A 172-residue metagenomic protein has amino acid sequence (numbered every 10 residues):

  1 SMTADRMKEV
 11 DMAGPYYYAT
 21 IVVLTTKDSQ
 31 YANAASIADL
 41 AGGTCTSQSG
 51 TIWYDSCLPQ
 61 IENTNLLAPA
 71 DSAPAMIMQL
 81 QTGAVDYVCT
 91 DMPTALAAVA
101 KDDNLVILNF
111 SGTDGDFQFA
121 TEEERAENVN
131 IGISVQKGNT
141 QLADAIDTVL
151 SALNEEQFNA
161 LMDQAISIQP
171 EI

Functional and structural regions predicted by a protein language model:
S1, G43-T44, Q81-T94, D102-L105: Alpha-to-beta junction loops
S1-D11, I77, A95-K101: Pocket-flanking alpha-helical
S1-D39, G112-A126: Acidic, polar ligand-binding/catalytic clefts
M12, L66-P69, I107: Conserved beta-strand scaffold positions in the cores of enzyme catalytic domains, especially in NTP/NDP-utilizing
Y18-I77, M92-L96, T140, D144-A145: Bilobed "Venus flytrap"/periplasmic-binding protein-like clamshell domains and structurally analogous long
K27, S49, I61, A84 (+4 more regions): Sec/Tat-exported extracytoplasmic proteins
G43-T44, T51, T121-E171: Extended ligand-binding regions for polar small-molecule ligands
N104-N109, Q141-D144: Substrate-binding/catalytic groove segments of enzymes that remodel or degrade extracellular structural polymers
